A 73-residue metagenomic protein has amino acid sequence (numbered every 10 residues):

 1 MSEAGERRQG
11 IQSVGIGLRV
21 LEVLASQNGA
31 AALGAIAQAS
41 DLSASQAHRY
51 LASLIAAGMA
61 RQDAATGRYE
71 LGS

Functional and structural regions predicted by a protein language model:
S2-S73: N-terminal helix-turn-helix
